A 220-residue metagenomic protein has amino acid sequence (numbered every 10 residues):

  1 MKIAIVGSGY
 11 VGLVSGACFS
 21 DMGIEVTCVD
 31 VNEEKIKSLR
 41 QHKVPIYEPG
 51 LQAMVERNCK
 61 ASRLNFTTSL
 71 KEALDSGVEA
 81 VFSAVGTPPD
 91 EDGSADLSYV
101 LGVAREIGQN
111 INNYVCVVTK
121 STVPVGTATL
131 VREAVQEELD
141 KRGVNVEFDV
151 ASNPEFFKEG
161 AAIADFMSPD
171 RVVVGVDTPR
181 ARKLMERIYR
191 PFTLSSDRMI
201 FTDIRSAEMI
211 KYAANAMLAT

Functional and structural regions predicted by a protein language model:
M1-K43: NAD(P)+-binding Rossmann beta1-loop-alpha1 motif at the extreme N-terminus of oxidoreductases
E25, V31-A80, G86-A95, V135-K141: Conserved N-terminal Rossmann-fold NAD(P) cofactor-binding segment
V29, T67-S69, A151-N153, T202-I204: Conserved beta-strand termini and adjacent loop/short-helix elements that scaffold enzyme active sites in alpha/beta
G77-V78, Y114, P169: Local beta-strand N-terminus motif with an aromatic residue
S83-V85, S121, V176-D177: Glycine-rich, N-terminal phosphate-binding loop of Rossmann-like dinucleotide-binding domains
P88-F156: Rossmann-like NAD(P)(H) cofactor-binding subdomain of soluble oxidoreductases
E133-A151, A162-T220: Internal alpha-helical scaffold of NAD(P)-dependent oxidoreductase catalytic cores
